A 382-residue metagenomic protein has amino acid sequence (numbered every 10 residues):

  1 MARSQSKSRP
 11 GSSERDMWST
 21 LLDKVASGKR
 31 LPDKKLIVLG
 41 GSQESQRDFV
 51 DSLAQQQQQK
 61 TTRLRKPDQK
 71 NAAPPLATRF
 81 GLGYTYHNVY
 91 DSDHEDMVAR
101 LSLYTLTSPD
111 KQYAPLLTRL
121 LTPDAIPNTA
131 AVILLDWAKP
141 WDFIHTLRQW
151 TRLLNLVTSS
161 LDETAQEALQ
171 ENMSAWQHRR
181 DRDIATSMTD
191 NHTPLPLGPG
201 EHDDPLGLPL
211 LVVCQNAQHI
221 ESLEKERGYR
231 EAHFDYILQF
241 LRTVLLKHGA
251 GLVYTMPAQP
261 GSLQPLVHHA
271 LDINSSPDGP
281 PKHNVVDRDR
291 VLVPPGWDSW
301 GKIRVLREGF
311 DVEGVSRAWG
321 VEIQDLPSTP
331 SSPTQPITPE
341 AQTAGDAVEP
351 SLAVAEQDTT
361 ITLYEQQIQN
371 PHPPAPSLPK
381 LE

Functional and structural regions predicted by a protein language model:
M1-G81, T85-L103, K111, P127-I144: Conserved G1/Walker A P-loop phosphate-binding module
M1-T20, D33, I37, D203-P209 (+1 more regions): P-loop NTP-binding site
K24-V25, G198-G200, P280: Generic recognition of flexible, low-complexity loop/linker segments
V25, K29, S42, F49-Q55 (+7 more regions): Short coil/turn segments at secondary-structure boundaries
G41, A54-Q59, D136, P140 (+5 more regions): Short amphipathic alpha-helices and their capping/turn residues within compact interaction modules
E44-D48, Q57-K60, D110-P115, I126-P127 (+6 more regions): Eukaryotic short linear interaction motifs
T62-K66, D162-L169, G279: Flexible, disordered linker segments and immediate boundary regions flanking tandem C2H2 zinc-finger modules
T118-H248: Conserved C-terminal guanine-recognition region of P-loop GTPase G domains, centered on the G4
